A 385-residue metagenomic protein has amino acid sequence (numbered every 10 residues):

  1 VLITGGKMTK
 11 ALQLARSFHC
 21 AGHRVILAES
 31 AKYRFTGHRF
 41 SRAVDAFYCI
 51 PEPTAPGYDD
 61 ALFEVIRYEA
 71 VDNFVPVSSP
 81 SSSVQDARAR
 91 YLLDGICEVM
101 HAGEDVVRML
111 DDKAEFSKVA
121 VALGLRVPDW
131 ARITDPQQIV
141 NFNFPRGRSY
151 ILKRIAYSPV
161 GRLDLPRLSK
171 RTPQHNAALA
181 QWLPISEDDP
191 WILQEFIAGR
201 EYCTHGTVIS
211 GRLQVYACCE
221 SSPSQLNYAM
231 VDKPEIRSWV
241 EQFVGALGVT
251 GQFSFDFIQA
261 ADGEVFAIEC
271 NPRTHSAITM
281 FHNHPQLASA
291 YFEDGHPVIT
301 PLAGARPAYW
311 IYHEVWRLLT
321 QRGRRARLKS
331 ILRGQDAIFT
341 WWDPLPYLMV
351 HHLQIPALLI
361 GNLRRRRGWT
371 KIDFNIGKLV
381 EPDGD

Functional and structural regions predicted by a protein language model:
V1-H101: ATP-binding N-terminal substructure of ATP-dependent carboxylate-amine bond-forming enzymes
V106-W191, A198, S210-R212, S222 (+1 more regions): Active-site nucleotide/adenylate-binding loops and adjacent lid/helix of ATP-dependent enzymes
V160, S222-N227, N271-H284: Glycine-rich phosphate/pyrophosphate-binding beta-alpha loops
I192, Q252-S254, I299-G304: Flexible, glycine/charged-enriched surface loops at secondary-structure junctions
G206, V215-A217, G263-R273: A short beta-strand motif that forms the metal-chelation/ATP-contact edge of phosphoryl-transfer active sites
P223-E264: A long amphipathic alpha-helix within ATP-dependent nucleotide-binding catalytic cores
S289-D385: Peripheral (often C-terminal) accessory segments that flank ATP-dependent C-N-forming ligase machineries
